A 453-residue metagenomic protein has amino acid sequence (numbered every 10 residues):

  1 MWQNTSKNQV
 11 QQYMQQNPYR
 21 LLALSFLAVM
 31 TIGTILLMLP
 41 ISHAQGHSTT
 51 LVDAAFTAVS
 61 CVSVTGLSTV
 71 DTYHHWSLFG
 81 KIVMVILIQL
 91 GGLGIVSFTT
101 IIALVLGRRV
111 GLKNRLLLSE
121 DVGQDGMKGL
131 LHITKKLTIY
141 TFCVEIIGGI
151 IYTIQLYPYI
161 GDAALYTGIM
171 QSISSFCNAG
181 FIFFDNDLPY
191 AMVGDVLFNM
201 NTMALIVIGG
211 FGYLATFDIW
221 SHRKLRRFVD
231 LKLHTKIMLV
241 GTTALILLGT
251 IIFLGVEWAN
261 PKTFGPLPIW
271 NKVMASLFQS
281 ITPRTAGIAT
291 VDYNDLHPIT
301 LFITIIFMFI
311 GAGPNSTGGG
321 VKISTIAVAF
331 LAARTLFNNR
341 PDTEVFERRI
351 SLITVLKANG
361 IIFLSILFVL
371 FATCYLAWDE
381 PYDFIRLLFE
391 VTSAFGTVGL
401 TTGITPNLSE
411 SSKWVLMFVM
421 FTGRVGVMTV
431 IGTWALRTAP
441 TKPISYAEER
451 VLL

Functional and structural regions predicted by a protein language model:
M1-L453: Membrane-proximal intracellular helices of multi-pass ion channels
